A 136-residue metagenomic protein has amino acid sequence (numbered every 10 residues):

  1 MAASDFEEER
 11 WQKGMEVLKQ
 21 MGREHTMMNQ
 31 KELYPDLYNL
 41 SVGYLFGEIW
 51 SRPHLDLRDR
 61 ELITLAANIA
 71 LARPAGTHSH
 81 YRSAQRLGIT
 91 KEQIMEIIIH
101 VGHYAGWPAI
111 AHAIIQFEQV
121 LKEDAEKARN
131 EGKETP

Functional and structural regions predicted by a protein language model:
M1-L57, R86, I110-P136: Acidic, glycine/proline-rich low-complexity segments that act as flexible tails and inter-domain linkers
L37, D59, G76-H80: Amphipathic alpha-helical interface surfaces
N39-V42, L71-T77: Short acidic alpha-helix initiation/capping motifs at coil-to-helix transition points, especially at protein N-termini
P53, L71-P74, G88, A105-P108: Residues at alpha-helix boundaries and short interhelical turns
R60-N68, I97-I98: Short, structured motif recognition centered on aromatic/hydrophobic residues
R73-M95: Mid-chain, well-packed structural core segment of small domains
I97-V101, K133: Short linear loop/turn motifs
H100, W107-A111: Substrate/cofactor-recognition hotspot
